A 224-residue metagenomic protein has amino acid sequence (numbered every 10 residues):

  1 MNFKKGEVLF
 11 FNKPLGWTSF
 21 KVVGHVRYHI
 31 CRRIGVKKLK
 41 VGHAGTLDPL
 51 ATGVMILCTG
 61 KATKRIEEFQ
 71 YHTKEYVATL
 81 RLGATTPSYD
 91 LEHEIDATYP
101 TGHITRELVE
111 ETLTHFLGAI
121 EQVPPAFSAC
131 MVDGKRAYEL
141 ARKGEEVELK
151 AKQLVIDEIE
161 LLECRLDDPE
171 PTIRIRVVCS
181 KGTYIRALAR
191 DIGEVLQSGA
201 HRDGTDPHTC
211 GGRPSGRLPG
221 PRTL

Functional and structural regions predicted by a protein language model:
M1-L224: Catalytic/RNA-binding core of pseudouridine synthases
